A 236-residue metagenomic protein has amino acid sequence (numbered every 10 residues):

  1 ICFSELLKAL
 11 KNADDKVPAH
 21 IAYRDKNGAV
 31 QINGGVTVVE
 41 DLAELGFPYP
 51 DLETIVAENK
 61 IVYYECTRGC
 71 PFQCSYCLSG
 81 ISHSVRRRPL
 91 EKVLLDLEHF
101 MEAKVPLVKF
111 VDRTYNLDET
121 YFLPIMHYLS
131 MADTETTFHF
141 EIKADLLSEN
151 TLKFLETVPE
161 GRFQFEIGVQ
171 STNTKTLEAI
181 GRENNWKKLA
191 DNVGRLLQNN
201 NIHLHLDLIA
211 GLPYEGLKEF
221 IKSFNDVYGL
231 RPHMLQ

Functional and structural regions predicted by a protein language model:
I1, V105, P232-H233: Proline-aspartate-enriched helix->loop->beta-strand connector
I1-V38: Glycine-rich beta-alpha loop elements in corrinoid/cobalamin-binding modules across cobalamin-dependent enzymes
F3-L6, I125, S223: Structural preference for long, well-ordered alpha-helical segments in enzyme cores
G35-D51: A short, charged helix-loop
F47-Q198, A210: Radical SAM [4Fe-4S] cluster-binding motif and immediate context
F154-L155, Y214-Y228: Catalytic cores of alpha/beta
L204-L206: Internal alpha/beta domain cores that form substrate/cofactor-binding pockets in large enzymes and binding proteins
F224, R231-Q236: Catalytic or ion-translocation cores adjacent to nucleophile or general acid/base/metal-coordination motifs in diverse
